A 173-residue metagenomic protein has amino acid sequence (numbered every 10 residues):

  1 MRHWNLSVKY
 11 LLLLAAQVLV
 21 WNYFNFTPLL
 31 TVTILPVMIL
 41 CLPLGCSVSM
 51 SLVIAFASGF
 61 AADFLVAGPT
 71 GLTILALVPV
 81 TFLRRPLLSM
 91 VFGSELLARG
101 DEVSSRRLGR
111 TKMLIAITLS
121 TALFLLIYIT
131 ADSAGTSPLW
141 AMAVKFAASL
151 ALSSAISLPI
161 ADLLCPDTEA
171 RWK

Functional and structural regions predicted by a protein language model:
M1-K173: Terminal, non-globular segments
